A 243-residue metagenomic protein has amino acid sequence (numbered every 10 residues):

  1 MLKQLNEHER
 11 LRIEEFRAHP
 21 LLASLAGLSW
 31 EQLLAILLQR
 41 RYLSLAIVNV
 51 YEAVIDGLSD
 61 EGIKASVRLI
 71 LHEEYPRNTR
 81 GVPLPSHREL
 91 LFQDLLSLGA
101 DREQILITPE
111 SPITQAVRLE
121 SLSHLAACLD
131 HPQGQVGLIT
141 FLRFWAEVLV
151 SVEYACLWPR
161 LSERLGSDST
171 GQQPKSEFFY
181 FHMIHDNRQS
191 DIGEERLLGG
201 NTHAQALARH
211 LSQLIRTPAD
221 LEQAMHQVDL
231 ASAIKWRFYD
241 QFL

Functional and structural regions predicted by a protein language model:
M1-A65, P109-E110, D130-G137, R160-E177 (+2 more regions): Terminal targeting/low-complexity segments that flank the catalytic cores of oxidoreductases
L2-E7, H72-I184, A233-W236: Active-site-proximal alpha-helical scaffolds that flank and shape metal-associated catalytic sites
